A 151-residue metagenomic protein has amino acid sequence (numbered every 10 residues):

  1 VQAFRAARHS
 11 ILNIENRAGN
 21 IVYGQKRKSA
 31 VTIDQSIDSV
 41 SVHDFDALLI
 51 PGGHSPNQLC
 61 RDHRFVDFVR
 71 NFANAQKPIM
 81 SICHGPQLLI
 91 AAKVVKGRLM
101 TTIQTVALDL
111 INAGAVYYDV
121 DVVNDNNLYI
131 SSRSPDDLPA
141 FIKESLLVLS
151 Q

Functional and structural regions predicted by a protein language model:
V1-A75, I79, Q87-L99, L108-Q151: Extended, subdomain-level signal for the structured scaffold at the beginning of enzyme domains
C83: Catalytic nucleophile serine of serine hydrolases, specifically the conserved "nucleophile elbow" pentapeptide
I103-T105: Glycine/proline-rich loop-helix segments at beta-alpha junctions forming the active-site rim of enzyme cores
